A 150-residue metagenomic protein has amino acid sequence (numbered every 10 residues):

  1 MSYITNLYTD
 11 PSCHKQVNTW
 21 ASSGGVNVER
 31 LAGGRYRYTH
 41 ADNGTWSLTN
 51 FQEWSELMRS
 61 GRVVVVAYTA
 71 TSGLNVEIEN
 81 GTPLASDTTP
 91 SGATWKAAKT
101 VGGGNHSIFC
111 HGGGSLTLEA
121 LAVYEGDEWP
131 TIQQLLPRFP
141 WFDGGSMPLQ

Functional and structural regions predicted by a protein language model:
M1-Q150: Extracellular and organelle-lumenal recognition/adhesion modules and their flexible linkers in secreted
